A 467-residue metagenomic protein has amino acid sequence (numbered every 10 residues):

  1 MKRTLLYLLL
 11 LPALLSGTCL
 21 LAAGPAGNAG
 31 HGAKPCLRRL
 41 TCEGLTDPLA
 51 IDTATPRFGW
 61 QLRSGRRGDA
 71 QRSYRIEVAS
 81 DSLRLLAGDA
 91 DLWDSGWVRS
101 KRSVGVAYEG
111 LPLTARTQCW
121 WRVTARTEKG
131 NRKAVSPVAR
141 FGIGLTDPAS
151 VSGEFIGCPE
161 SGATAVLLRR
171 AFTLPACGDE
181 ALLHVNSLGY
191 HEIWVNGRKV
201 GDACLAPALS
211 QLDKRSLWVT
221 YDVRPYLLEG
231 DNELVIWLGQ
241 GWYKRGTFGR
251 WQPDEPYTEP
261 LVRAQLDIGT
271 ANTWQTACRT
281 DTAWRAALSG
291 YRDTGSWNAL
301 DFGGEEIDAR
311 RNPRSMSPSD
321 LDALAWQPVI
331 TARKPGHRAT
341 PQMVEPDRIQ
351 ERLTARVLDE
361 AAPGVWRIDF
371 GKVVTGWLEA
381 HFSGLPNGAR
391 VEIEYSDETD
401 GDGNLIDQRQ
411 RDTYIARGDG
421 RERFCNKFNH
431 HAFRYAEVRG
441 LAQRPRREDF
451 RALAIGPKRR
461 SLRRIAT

Functional and structural regions predicted by a protein language model:
M1-T4: Positively charged n-region of N-terminal signal peptides that target proteins for export
Y7-T18: Bacterial N-terminal signal peptides
S16, A26-A29: Low-complexity, intrinsically disordered tandem-repeat tracts enriched in small residues
A22-A23: Boundary at the C-terminal end of the N-terminal hydrophobic targeting segment
G30-Q118, R122-T467: Extracellular/oxidizing-compartment recognition motifs
